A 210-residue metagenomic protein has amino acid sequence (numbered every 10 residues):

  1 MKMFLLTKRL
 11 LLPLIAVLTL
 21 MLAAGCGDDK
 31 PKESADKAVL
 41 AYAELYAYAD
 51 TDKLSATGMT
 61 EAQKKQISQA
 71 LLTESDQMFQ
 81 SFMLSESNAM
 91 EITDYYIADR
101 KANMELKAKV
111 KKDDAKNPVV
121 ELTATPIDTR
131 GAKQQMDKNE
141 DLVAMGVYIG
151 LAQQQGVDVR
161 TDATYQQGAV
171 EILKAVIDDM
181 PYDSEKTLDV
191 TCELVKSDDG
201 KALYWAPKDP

Functional and structural regions predicted by a protein language model:
K2-L12: Bacterial N-terminal signal peptides that target proteins for export
L22-G25: C-terminal motif of bacterial Sec signal peptides marking the signal peptidase cleavage site
G27-A98: Core segments of small alpha/beta cavity-forming domains
K107-A108, L188-K196: Hydrophobic/aromatic beta-strand elements that line small-molecule binding cavities or substrate pockets in beta-rich
K116-A124: A short hydrophobic beta-strand element
A124-R130, K196-D198: Beta-strand elements of well-folded, non-transmembrane domains
T129-E185: Mixed-charge, low-complexity intrinsically disordered segments
E193-P210: C-terminal/domain-terminus segments
